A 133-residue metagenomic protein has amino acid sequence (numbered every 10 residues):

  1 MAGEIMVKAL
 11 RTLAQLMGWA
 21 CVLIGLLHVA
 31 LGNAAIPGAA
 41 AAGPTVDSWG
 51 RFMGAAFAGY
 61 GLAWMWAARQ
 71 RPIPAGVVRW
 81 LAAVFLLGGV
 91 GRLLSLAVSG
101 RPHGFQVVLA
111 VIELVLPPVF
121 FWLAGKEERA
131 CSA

Functional and structural regions predicted by a protein language model:
M1-V7: Short, Lys/Arg-rich, polar N-terminal cytosolic tail immediately upstream of the first transmembrane signal-anchor
V7-L13, W19-D47: Membrane-helix boundary elements
W19, L23-L27, V46-A68, A83-L87: Core segments of alpha-helical transmembrane spans in multipass integral membrane proteins
P37-V46, A67-A75, S95: Short juxtamembrane and helix-loop transition motifs at transmembrane-helix boundaries in membrane proteins
A40-D47, R101-I112: Non-cytosolic membrane-interface motifs at loop->transmembrane helix junctions
V78-R92: Hydrophobic alpha-helical membrane segments
V90-V107, G125: Membrane-helix boundary connector in multi-pass membrane proteins
V115-A133: Membrane-water interface at the C-terminal end of transmembrane alpha helices
